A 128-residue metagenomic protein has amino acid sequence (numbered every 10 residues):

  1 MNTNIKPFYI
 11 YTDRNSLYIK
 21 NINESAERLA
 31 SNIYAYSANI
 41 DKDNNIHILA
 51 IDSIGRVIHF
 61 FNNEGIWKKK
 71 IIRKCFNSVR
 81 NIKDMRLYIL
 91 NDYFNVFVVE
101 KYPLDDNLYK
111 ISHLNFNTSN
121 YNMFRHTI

Functional and structural regions predicted by a protein language model:
M1-I128: Extracellular, repeat-based ectodomains that mediate carbohydrate processing or recognition
